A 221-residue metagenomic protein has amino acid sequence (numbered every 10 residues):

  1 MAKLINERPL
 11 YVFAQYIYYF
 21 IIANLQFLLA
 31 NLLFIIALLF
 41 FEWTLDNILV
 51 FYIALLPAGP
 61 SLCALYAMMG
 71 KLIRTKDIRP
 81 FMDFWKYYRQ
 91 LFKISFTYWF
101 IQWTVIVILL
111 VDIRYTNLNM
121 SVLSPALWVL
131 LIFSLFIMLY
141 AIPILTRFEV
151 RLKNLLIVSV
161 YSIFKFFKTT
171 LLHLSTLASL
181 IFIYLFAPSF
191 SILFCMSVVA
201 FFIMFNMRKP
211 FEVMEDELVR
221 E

Functional and structural regions predicted by a protein language model:
M1-L110, N117-L123, L127, F136-L139 (+2 more regions): Helix-coil boundary and N-terminal low-complexity module in membrane systems
